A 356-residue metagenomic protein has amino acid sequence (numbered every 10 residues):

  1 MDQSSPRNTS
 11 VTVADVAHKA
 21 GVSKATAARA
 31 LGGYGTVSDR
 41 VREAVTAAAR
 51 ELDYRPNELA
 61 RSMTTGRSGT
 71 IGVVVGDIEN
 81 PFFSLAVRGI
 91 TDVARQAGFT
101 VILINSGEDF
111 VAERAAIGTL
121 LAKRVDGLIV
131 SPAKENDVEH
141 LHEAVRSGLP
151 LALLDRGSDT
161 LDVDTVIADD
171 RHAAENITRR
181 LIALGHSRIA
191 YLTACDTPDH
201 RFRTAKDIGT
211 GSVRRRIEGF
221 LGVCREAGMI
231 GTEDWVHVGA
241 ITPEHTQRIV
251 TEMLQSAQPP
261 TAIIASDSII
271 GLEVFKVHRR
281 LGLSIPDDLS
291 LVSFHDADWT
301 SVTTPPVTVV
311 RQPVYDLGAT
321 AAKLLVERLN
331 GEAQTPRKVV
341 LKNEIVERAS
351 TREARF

Functional and structural regions predicted by a protein language model:
M1-A14, E43, G66-A183, Q255 (+1 more regions): Alpha-helical recognition/docking segments in bacterial nutrient-uptake and carbohydrate-utilization systems
M1-G69, R352-R355: N-terminal helix-turn-helix DNA-binding module of bacterial transcription factors
D2-S5, E51, D92-A97, V145-L153 (+1 more regions): Bacterial carbohydrate/catabolite-sensing allosteric modules
V13, K24, R42, A60 (+8 more regions): A general structural signal for well-ordered alpha-helical segments in protein cores
K19, K24-R29, T64-I78, R188-K206: Short beta-strand segments enriched in small/hydrophobic residues
G35-D39, V111, D287, D316: Residue-level preference for short helical/loop micro-motifs built around acidic side chains
A49-M63, F82-G89, S131, L317: Alpha-helical linker/hinge and terminal dimerization helices associated with HTH transcriptional regulators
E58, S84-A86, A115, E139 (+4 more regions): Generic recognition of short, well-ordered alpha-helical segments
